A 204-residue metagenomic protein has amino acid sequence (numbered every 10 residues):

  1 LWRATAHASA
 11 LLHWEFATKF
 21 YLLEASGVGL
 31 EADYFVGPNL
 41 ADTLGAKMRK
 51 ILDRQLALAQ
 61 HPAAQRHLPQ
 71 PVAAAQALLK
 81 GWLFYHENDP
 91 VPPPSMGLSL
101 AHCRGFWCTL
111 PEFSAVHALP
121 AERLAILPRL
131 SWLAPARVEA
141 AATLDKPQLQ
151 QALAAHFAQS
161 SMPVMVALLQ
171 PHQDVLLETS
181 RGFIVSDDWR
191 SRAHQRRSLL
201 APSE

Functional and structural regions predicted by a protein language model:
L1, F20, R54: Mid-sequence acidic-hydrophobic segments that form the walls of catalytic/ligand-binding cavities or oligomerization
W2-W14: Active-site beta-strand-loop-beta-strand hairpin of nuclease catalytic cores that positions key catalytic residues
A6, K19-Y21, P171: Generic structural motif
A8-A10, G45, S160: A short, structural micro-pattern
E15-P38: Short, flexible helix-coil linker/hinge segments at the edges of structured domains or between repeats
A32, V36-A152: Metal-dependent nuclease catalytic core centered on acidic motifs
A118-E204: Extended, charged low-complexity segments that frequently continue into or abut oligomerization scaffolds
